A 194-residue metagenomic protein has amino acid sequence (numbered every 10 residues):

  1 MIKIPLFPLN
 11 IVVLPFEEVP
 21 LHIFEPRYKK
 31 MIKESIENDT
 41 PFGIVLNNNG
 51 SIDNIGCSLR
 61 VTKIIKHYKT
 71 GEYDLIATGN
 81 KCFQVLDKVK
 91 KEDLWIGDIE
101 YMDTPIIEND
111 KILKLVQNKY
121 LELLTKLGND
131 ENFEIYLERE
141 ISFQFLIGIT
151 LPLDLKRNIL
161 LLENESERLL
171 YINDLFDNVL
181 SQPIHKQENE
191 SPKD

Functional and structural regions predicted by a protein language model:
M1-D194: N-terminal low-complexity, acidic/polar interaction/targeting segments
